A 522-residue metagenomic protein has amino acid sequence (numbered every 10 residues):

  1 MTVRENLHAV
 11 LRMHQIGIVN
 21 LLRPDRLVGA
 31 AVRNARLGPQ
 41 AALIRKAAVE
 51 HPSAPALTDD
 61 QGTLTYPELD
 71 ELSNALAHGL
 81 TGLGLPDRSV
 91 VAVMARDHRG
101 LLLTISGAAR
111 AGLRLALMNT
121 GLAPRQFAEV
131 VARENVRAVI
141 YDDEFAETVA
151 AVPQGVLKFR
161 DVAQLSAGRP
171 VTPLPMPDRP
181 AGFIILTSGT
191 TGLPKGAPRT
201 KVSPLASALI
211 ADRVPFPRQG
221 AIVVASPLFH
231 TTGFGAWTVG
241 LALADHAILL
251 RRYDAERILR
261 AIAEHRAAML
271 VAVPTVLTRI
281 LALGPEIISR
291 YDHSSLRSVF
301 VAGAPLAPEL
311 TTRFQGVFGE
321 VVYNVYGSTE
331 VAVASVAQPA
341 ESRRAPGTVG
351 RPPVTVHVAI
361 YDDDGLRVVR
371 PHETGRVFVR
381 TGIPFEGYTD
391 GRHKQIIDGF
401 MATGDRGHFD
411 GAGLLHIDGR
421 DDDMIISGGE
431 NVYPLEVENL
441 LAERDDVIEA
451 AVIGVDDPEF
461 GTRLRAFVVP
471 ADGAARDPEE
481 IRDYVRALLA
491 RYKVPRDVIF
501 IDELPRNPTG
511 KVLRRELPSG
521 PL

Functional and structural regions predicted by a protein language model:
G62, A77-L122, N431: Conserved AMP-binding/adenylate-forming
T65-P67, G182-A206: Conserved AMP-binding A3 loop
D70-A75, G196-R218, T278: Conserved structural elements of the adenylate-forming
H78, L122, Y141, L270 (+6 more regions): AMP-binding/adenylate-forming catalytic core of the ANL superfamily
L205-A221, F229-M269, L283: Conserved AMP-binding/adenylation subdomain of ANL enzymes
A268-V271, P285-R344, H357, D364: Gly/Ser/Thr-rich phosphate-binding loop
A345, H357-F378, H408-A412, A474-P478 (+1 more regions): Conserved beta-loop-beta connector loops within the AMP-binding
P352-T355, L366-D398, E430-V432: Conserved ATP/PPi-binding loop(s) of AMP-dependent carboxylate-activating enzymes
